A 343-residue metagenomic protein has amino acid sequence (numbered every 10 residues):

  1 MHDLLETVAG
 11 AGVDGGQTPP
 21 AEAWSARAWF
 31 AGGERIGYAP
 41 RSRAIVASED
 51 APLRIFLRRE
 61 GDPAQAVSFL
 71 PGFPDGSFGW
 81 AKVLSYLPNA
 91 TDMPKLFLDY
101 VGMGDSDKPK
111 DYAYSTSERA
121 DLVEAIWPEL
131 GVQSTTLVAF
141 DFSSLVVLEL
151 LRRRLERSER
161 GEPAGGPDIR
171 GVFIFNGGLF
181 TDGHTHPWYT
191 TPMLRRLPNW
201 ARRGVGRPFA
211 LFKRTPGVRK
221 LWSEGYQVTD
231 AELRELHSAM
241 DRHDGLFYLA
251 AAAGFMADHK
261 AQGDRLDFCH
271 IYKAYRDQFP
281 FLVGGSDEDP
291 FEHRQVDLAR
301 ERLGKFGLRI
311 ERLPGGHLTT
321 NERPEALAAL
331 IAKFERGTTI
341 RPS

Functional and structural regions predicted by a protein language model:
H2-A44, I55-R59, F78-G79, L96 (+3 more regions): Flexible "cap/lid" subdomain of the alpha/beta-hydrolase fold that forms the substrate-access gate
S48-R54: Glycine-centered tight beta-turn/hairpin loop motif at sheet-sheet or coil-to-beta transitions
F56-D105: Conserved HGGG/HGGXW glycine-rich cap/lid loop of the alpha/beta-hydrolase fold
L70, G284, G315-G316: Short hydrophobic "strand-cap" motifs at the C-terminus of beta-strands
G72, D141, N321: Conserved acidic functional residues
K82-N89, R152-E156, L298, A329 (+1 more regions): Short, well-ordered alpha-helices that flank and scaffold nucleotide-derived cofactor binding pockets
A90, L130, R157, F334-P342: Solvent-exposed amphipathic alpha-helical surface segments
G304-S343: Catalytic active-site module of serine/aspartate enzymes centered on a nucleophile-bearing elbow/loop
